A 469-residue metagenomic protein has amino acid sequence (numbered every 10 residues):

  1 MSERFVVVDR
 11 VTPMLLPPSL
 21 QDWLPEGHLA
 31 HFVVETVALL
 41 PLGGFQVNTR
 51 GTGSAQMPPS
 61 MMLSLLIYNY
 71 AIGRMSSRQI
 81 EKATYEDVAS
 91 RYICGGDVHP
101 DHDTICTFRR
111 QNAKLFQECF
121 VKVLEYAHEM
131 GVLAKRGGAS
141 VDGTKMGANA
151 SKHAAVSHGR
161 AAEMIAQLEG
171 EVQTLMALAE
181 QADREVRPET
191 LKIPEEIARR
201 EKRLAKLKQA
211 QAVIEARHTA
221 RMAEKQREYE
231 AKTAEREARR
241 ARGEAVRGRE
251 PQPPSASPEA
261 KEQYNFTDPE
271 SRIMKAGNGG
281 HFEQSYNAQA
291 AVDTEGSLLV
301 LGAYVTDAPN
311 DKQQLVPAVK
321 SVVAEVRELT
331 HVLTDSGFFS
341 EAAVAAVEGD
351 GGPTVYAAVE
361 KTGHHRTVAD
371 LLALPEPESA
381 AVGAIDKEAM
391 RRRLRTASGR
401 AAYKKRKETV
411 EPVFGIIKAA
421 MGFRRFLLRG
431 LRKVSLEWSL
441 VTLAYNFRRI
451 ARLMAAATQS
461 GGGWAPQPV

Functional and structural regions predicted by a protein language model:
M1-E3, V7, L66, G73-E86 (+1 more regions): Anion-binding and metal-coordination hotspots
M1-H31: Hydrophobic alpha-helical membrane-insertion signals
P25-I67, I72: Basic, short loop/linker segments at the boundary and entry of helix-turn-helix/winged-helix-like folds
Y92: Aromatic-lined, polymer-binding surfaces characteristic of secreted/periplasmic polysaccharide-degrading enzymes
